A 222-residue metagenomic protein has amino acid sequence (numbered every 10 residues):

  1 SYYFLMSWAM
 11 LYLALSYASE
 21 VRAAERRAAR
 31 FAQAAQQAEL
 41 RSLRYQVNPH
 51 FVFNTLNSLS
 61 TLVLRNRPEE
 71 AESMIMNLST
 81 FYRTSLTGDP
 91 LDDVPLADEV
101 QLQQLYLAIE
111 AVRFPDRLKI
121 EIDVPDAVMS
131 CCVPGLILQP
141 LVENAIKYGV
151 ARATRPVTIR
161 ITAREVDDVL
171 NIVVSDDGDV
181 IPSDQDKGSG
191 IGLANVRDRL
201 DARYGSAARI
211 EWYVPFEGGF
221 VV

Functional and structural regions predicted by a protein language model:
S1-F216, F220-V221: Two-component histidine phosphotransfer core
